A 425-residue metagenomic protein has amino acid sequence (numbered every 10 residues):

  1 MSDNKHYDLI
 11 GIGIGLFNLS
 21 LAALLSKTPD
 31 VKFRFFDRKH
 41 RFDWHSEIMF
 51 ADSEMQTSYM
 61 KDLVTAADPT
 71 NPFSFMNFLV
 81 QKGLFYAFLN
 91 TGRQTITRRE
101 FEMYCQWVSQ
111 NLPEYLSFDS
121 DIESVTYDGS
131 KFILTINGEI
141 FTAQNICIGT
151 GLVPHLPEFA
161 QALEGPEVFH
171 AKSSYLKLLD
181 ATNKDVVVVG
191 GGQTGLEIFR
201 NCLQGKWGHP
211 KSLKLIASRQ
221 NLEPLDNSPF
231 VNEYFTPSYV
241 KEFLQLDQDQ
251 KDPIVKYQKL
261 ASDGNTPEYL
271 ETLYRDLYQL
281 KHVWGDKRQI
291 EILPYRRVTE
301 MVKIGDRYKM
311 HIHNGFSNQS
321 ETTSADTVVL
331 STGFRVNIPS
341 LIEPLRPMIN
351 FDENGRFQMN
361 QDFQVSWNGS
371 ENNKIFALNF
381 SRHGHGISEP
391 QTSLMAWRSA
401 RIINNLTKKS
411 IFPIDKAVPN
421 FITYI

Functional and structural regions predicted by a protein language model:
S2-H40, W44, N90-Q193, E197-I425: Flavin (primarily FAD) cofactor-binding/catalytic cores of flavoenzymes
H45-Y59: Glycine-rich phosphate-binding loop and adjoining beta1-alpha1-beta2 segment of Rossmann-like nucleotide-binding folds
Y59-K61, Y269: Long, low-complexity, Ser/Thr/Pro/Gln-rich intrinsically disordered regulatory regions that serve as
D62-A66, S317: Short amphipathic alpha-helices and their capping/turn segments at secondary-structure boundaries
A66-R98, E268: A conserved beta-strand/loop capping segment in the N-terminal third of enzymes that catalyze redox or closely related
